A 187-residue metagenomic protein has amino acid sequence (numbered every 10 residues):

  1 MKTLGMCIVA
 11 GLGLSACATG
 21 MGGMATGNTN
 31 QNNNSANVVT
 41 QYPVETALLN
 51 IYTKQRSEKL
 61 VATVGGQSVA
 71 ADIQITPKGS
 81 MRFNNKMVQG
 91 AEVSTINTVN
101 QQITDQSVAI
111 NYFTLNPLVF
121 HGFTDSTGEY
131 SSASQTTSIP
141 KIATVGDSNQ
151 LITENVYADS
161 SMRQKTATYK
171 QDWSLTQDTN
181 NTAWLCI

Functional and structural regions predicted by a protein language model:
M1-C7: Sec-dependent signal peptide recognition, specifically the positively charged N-region followed immediately by
S15-A16: C-terminal motif of bacterial Sec signal peptides marking the signal peptidase cleavage site
M21-Q41: Short, low-complexity, disordered segments immediately C-terminal to signal peptides in bacterial exported proteins
S57-T63, E92-T98, S148-A158, I187: Generic short beta-strand segments
G65-Q67, N84-K86, S94-D105, Y157-R163: Short, cysteine-centered beta-strand-loop-beta hairpins and adjacent loop/turn segments enriched in charged/polar
V69-M81, S107-F113, Y169-Q177: Hydrophobic/aromatic beta-strand elements that line small-molecule binding cavities or substrate pockets in beta-rich
V99-A133: An acidic-aromatic
S131-I187: Short helix-loop boundary/capping segments
